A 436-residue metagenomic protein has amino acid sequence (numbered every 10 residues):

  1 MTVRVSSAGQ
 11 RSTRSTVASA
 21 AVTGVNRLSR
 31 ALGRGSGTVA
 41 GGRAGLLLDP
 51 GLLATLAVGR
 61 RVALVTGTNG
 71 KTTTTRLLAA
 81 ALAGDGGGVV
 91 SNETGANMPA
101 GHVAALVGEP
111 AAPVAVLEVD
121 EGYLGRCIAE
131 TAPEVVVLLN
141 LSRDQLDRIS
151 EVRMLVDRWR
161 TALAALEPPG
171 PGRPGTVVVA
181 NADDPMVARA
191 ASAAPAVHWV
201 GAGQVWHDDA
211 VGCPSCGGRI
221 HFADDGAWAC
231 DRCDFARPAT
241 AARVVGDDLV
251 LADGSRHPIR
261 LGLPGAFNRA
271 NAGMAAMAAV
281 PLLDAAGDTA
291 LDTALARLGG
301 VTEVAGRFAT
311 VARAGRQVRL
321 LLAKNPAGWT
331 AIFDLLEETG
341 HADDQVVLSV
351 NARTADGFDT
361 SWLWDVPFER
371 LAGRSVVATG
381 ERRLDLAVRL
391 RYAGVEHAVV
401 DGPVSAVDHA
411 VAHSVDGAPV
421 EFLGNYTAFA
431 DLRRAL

Functional and structural regions predicted by a protein language model:
R4, G9-W199: Phosphate-binding loop of NTP-binding sites
L78, L82, H102-L106, A272-L282 (+1 more regions): Buried hydrophobic packing segments
P113-A115, P174-V178, Q317, R370-V377 (+1 more regions): Short active-site oxyanion
L117-D144, A188-R260: Extended acidic/charged loop-beta regions that coordinate divalent cations and stabilize anionic phosphate/carboxylate
E118, L139, V179, N271 (+4 more regions): Residue-level signal for inorganic ion chemistry
V205-H207, V304, L322-V399: Active-site beta-alpha connecting loops in nucleotide-dependent enzymes
G262, A266, M277-A323: Gly/charged, well-structured mid-domain segments that form the phosphate/adenylate-handling core of ATP-dependent
S405-L436: A glycine-rich beta-strand to alpha-helix segment that forms a phosphate/ribose-binding loop at ligand/cofactor sites
